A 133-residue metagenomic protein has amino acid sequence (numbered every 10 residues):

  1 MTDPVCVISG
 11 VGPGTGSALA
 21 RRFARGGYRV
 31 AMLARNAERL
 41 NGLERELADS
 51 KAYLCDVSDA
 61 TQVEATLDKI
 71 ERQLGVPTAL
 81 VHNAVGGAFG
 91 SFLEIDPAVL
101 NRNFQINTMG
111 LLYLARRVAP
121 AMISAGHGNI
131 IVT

Functional and structural regions predicted by a protein language model:
P4, V76-P77, S91, M122-T133: Active-site loop of short-chain dehydrogenase/reductase
G12-G14: Conserved glycine-rich cofactor-binding loop
Y28-G42: Conserved glycine-rich Rossmann-like NAD(P)H-binding loop of the short-chain dehydrogenase/reductase
C55-A65, P97: The beta1-alpha1 cofactor-binding region of Rossmann-like NAD(H)/NADP(H)-dependent oxidoreductases
N83-A88: Conserved NAD(P)H cofactor-binding loop of Rossmann-fold oxidoreductase domains
S91-F92, V99-N101: Substrate-binding pocket helix/loop in short-chain dehydrogenase/reductase
A115-R116: A short, exposed helix-loop element centered on a Lys and neighboring polar residues
